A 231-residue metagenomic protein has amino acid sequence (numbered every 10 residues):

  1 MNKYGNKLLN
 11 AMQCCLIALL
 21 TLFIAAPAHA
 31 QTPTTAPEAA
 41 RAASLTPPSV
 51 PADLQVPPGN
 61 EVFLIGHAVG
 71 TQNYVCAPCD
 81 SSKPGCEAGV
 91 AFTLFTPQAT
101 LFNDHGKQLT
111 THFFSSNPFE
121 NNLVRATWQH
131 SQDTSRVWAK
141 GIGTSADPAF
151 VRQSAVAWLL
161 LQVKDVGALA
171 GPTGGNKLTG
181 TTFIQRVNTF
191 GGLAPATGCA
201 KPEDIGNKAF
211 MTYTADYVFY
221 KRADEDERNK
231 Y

Functional and structural regions predicted by a protein language model:
M1-N10: N-terminal secretory signal peptides that target proteins for export/translocation
C14-F23: Bacterial N-terminal signal peptides
A28-A30: Boundary at the C-terminal end of the N-terminal hydrophobic targeting segment
P33-V75, D80-Y231: Primary mode marks residue(s) on the alpha4-beta5-alpha5 output face of response regulator receiver
